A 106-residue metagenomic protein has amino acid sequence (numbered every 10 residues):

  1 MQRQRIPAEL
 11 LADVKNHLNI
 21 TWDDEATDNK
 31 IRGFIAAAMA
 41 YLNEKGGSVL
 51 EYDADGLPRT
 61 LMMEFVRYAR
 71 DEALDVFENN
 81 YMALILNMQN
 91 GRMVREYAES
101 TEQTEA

Functional and structural regions predicted by a protein language model:
M1-A106: Divalent metal-cofactor coordination and adjacent catalytic microenvironments
